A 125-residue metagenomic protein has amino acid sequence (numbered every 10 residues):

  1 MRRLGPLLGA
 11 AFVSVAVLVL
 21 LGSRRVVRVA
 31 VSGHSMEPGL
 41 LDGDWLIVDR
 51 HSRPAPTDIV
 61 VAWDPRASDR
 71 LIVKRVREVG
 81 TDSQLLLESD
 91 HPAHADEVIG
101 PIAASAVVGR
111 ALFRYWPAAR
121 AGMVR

Functional and structural regions predicted by a protein language model:
M1-R125: Extended hydrophobic leader/signal-anchor segments used for secretion and membrane insertion
